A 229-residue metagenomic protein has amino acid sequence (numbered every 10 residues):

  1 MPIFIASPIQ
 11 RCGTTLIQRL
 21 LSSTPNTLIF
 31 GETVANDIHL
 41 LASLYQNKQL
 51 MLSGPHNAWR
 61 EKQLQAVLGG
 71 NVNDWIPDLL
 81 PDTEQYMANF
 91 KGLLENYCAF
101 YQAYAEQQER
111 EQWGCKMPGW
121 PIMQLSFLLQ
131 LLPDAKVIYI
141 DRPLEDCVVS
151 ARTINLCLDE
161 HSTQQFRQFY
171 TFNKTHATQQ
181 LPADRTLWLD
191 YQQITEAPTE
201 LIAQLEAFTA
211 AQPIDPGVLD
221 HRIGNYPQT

Functional and structural regions predicted by a protein language model:
M1-F4: Extreme N-terminal starter segment of soluble prokaryotic enzymes
P8-I9: P-loop (Walker A) phosphate-binding loop of NTP-binding proteins
T15-T27: A conserved segment at the C-terminal end of the G1
P25-I29, K136-V137: Catalytic donor-sugar/metal-binding loop of nucleotide-sugar-dependent glycosyltransferases
L28-G31, L187: Conserved catalytic segments around the Walker B and adjacent sensor/switch elements of P-loop NTPase domains
F30-W120, Q124: PAPS-dependent sulfation machinery
S43, M51-W59, H161, G217-T229: PAPS-dependent sulfotransferase catalytic core
Y101-I214: PAPS-dependent sulfotransferase catalytic domain
